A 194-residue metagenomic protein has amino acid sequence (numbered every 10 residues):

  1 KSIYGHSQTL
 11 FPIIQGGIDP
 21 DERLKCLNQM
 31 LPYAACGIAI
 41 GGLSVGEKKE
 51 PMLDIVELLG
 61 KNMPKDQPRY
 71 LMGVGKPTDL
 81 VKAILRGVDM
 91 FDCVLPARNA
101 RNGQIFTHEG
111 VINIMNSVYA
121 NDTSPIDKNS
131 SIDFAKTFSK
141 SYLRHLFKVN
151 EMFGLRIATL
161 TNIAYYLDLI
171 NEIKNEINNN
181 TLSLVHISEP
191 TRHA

Functional and structural regions predicted by a protein language model:
K1-I3: Acyltransferase donor/substrate-recognition loop-hinge adjacent to the catalytic core
G5-I126: Glycine-rich phosphate/ribose-binding loops and adjacent secondary-structure elements that form binding surfaces
G42, K174-I177: Short amphipathic alpha-helical interaction patches enriched in hydrophobic/aromatic residues with interspersed Lys/Arg
G60, N171-K174: Structural signal for well-ordered, non-membrane alpha-helices
V94-N171, N178: Gly/Ser/Thr/Ala-enriched C-terminal appendages of enzymes
L182: Long C-terminal interaction/binding lobes of large macromolecular proteins
V185-A194: Single conserved hydrophobic/aromatic residue that forms the stacking wall/gate of nucleotide- or nucleobase-binding
